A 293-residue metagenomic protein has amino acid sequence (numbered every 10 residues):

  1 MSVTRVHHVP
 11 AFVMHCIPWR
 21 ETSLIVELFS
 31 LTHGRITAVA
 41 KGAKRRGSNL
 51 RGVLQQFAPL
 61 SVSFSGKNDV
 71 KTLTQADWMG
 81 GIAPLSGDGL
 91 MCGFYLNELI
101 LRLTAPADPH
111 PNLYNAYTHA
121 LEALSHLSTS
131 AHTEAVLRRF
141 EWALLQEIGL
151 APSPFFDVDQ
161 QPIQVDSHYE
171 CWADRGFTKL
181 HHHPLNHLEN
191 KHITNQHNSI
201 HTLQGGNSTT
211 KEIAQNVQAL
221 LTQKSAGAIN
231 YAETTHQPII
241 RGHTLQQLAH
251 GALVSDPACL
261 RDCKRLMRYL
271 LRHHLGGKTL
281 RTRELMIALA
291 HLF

Functional and structural regions predicted by a protein language model:
M1-L24, F29-F293: Non-catalytic alpha-helical scaffolds and adjoining flexible linkers that form interface surfaces for assembly
